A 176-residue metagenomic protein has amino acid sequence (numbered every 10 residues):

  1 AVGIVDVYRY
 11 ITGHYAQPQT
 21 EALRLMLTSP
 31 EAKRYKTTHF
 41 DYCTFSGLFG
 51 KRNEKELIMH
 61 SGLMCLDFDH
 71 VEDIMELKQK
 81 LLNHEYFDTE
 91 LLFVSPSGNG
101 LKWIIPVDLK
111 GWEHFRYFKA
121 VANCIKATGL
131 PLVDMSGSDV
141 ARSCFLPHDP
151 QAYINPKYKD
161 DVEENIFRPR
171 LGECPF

Functional and structural regions predicted by a protein language model:
A1, G50-E72, V107-F176: DNA replication initiation modules
A1-G62, P169-G172: DNA replication initiation on ssDNA origins
M26-K36, L81-E85, V121-G129: Hydrophobic, Leu/Ile/Phe/Ala-enriched alpha-helical segments that form helix-helix packing faces
I58-S61, F87, G98: Short connector loops at helix/strand junctions that flank enzyme active sites, especially segments positioning acidic
M64-D67, L91-V94, K102: Structural recognition of the beta-strand scaffold that forms the well-ordered cores of secreted hydrolase catalytic
H70-T89: Short amphipathic alpha-helix segments
L91-S97, D134-D139: Short beta-strand
N99-P106: A generic structural motif
